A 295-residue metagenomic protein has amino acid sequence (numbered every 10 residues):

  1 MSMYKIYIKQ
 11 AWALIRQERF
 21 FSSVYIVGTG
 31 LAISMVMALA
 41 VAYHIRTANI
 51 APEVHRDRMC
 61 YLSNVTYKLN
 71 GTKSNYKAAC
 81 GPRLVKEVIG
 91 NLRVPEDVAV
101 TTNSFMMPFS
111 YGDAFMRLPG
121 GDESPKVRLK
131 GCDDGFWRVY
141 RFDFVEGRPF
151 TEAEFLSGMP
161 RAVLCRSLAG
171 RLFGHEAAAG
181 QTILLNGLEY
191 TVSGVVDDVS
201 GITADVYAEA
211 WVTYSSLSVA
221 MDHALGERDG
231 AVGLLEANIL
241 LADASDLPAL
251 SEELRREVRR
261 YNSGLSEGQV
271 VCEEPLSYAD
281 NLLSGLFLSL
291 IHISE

Functional and structural regions predicted by a protein language model:
M3, Y7, Y76-L84, P160: Soluble or luminal CAZymes and related metallo-dependent hydrolases
Y4-R16, V88: A short amphipathic helical element positioned immediately N-terminal to and/or at the very start of a transmembrane
L14, E18-T47: Short, strongly hydrophobic transmembrane alpha-helices
L39-F115, E123, A231-E236: Membrane-proximal extracellular/periplasmic loop immediately following the first transmembrane helix
T101-S104, P108-P149, F155-L156: The feature marks short, hydrophobic/small-residue-biased sequence motifs that occur predominantly
K130-F150, P160-S289: Mid-to-C-terminal secondary-structure elements that act as membrane-proximal/extracytoplasmic interface segments
I291-E295: Conserved small/polar residues in nucleotide/adenosyl-binding loops
